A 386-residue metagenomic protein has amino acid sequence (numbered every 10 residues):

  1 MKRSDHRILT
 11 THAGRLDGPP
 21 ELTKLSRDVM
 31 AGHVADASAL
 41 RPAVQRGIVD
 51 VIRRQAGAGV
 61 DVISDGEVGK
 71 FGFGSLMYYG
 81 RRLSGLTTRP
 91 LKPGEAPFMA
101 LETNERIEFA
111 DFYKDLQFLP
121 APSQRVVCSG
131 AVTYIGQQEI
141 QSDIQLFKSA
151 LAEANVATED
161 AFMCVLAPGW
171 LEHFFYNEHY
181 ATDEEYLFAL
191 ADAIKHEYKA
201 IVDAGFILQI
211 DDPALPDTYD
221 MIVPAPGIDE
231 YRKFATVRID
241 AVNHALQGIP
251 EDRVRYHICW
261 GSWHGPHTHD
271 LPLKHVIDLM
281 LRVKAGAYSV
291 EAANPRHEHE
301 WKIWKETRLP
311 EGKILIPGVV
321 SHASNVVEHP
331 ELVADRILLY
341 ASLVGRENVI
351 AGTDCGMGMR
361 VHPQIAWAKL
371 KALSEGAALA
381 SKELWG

Functional and structural regions predicted by a protein language model:
M1-G386: Domain-level signal for soluble alpha/beta catalytic cores
